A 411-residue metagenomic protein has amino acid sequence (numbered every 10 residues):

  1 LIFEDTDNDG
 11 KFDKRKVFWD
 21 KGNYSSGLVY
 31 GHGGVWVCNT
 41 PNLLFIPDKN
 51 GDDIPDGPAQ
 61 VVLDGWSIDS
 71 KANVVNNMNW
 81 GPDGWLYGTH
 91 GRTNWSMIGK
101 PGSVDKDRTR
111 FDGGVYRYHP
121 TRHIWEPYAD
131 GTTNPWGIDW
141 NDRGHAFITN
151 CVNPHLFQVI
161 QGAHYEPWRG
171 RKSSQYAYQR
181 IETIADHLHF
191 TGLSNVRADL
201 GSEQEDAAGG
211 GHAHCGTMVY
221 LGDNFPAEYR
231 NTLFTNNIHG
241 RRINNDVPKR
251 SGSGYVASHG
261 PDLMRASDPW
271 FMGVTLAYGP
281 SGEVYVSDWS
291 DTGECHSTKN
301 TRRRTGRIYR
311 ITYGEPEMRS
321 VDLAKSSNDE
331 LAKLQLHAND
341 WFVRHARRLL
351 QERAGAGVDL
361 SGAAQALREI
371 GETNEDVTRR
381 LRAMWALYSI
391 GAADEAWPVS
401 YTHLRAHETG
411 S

Functional and structural regions predicted by a protein language model:
L1-L336, W341-R344, R348-E352: Beta-propeller domains with acidic blade repeats across secreted/periplasmic ectodomains and cytosolic WD/CNH propellers
E317-S320, R380, P398-V399: Carbohydrate-binding surfaces of carbohydrate-active enzymes
K325-A332, G357-G371, G391-Y401: Amphipathic alpha-helical scaffolding segments comprising HEAT/armadillo-like alpha-solenoid repeats
Q335-L336, Q351, G355, E372-T373 (+1 more regions): Alpha-solenoid HEAT/Armadillo repeat architecture
D340, D376-V377, L404-R405: Alpha-helix N-cap/helix-start positions at coil->helix boundaries
R344, T378-L381, E408: Alpha-solenoid HEAT/ARM repeat scaffold
H403, G410: Single conserved hydrophobic/aromatic residue that forms the stacking wall/gate of nucleotide- or nucleobase-binding
